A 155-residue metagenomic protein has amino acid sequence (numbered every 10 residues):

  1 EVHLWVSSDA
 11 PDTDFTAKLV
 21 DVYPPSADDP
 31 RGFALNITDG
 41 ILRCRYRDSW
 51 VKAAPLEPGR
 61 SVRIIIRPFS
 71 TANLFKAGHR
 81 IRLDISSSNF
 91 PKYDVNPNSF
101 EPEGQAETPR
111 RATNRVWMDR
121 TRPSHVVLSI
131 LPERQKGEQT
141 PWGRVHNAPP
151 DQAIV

Functional and structural regions predicted by a protein language model:
E1-V155: Glycine/threonine-rich phosphate-binding loop and adjacent beta-strand/alpha-helix elements that clamp
